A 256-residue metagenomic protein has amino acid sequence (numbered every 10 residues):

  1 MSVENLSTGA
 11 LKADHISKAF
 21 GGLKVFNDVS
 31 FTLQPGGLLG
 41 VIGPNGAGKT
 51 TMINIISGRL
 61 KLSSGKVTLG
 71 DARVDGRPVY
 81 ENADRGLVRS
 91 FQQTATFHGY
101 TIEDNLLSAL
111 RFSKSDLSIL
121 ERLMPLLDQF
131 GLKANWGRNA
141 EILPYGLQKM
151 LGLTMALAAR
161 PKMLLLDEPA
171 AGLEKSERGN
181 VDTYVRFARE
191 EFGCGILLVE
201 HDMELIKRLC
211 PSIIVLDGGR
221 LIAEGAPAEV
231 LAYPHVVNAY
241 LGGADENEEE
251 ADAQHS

Functional and structural regions predicted by a protein language model:
S2-S256: Glycine-rich phosphate-binding loops of nucleotide-dependent enzymes
